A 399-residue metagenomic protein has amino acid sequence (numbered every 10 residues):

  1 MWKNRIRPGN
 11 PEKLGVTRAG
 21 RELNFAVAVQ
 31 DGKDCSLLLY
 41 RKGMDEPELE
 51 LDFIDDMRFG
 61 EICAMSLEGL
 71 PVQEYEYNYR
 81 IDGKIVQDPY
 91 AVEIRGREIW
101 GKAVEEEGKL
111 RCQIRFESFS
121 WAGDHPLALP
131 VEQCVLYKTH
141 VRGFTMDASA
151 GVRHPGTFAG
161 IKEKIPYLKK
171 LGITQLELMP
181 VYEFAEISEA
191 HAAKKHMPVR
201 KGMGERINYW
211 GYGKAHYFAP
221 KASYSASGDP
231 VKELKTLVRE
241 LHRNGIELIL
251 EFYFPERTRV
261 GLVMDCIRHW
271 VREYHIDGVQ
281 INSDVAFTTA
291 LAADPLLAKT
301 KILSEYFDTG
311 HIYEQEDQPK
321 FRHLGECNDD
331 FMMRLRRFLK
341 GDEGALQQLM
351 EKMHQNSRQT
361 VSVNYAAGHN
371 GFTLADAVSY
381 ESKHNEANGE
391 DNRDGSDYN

Functional and structural regions predicted by a protein language model:
M1-E22, E48, M57-K138, T145-A150: The feature marks proteins involved in alpha-glucan
V27, Y79, T139, L168 (+5 more regions): Conserved, mostly hydrophobic/aromatic
V104-E106, H275, T288-N399: Conserved alpha/beta catalytic core and glycan-binding cleft of carbohydrate-active enzymes
Q113-M179, N208-G211, H216: An acidic-aromatic substrate-binding cleft motif
V135-Y137, L176-L178, L248-L250, V279 (+2 more regions): Hydrophobic faces of well-ordered beta-strands that scaffold small-molecule active sites in alpha/beta enzyme cores
A150-T157, S188-R243, F254-E273, H384-N399: Aromatic- and acidic-residue-enriched carbohydrate-binding clefts of CAZyme catalytic domains
K169-R206, G371-F372, S379-S382: Carboxylate/His-rich catalytic cores and anion/metal-binding grooves
E233, E240-I312: Active-site neighborhood of glycoside hydrolase catalytic domains
